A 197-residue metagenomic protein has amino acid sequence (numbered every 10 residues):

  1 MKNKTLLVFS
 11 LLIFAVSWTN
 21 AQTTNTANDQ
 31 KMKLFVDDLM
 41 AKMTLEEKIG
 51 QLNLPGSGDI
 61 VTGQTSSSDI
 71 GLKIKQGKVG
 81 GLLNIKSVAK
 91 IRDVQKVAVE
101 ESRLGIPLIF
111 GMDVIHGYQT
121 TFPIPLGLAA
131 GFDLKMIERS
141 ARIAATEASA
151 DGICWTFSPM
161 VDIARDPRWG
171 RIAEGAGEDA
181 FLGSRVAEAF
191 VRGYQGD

Functional and structural regions predicted by a protein language model:
M1-A27: Bacterial Sec-dependent N-terminal signal peptides
Q22-D197: N-terminal beta-rich core of secreted/periplasmic extracellular enzymes
